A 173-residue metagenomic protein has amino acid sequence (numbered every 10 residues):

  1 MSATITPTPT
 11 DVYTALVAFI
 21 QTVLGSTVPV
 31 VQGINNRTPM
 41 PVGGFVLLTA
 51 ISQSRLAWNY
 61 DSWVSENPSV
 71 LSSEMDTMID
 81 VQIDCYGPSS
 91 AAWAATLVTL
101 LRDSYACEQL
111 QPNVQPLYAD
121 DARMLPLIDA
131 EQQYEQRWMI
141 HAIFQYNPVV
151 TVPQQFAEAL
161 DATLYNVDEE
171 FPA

Functional and structural regions predicted by a protein language model:
M1-S69, E158-L160, L164-A173: Small/polar-rich, solvent-exposed N-terminal microdomains that initiate assembly or binding
T6-T10, G87, Q132: Generic detection of long, well-ordered alpha-helical segments
V42-G43, L47-T49, S54-W58, D76-W93: Short, well-structured hydrophobic secondary-structure segments
S69-L71, A130: Outer-membrane beta-barrel proteins
S73-S89, L97, E135-Y146: Oligomerization/assembly interface segments of phage tail-like spikes and tubes
A95-R102, A157: Short amphipathic alpha-helices in soluble, non-transmembrane regions that often serve as interface/regulatory elements
R102-V150: Acidic-leaning, charged glycine-interspersed low-complexity segments
Q136-A173: Hydrophobic secondary-structure block in the mid-to-C-terminal portion of proteins
